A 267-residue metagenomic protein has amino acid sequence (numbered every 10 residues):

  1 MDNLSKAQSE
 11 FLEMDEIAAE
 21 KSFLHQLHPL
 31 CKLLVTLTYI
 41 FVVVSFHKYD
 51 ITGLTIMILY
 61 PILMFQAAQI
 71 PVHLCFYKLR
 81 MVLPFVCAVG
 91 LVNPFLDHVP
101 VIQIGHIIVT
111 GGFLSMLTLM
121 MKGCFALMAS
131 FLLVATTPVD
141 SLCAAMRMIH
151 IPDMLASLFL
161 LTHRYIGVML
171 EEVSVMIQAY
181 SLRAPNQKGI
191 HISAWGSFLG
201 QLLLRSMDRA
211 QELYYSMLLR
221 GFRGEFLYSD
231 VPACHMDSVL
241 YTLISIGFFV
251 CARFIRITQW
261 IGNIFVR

Functional and structural regions predicted by a protein language model:
M1-Y49, G53-Q66, E171-R267: Transmembrane alpha-helix interface motif
H47, A68-Q69, L96-D97, P138 (+1 more regions): Short helix-capping/hinge motifs at transmembrane helix termini and TM-loop junctions
D50, P71-V72, P152-L155: Membrane-helix interface segments
L59-Q69, L83-V89: Alpha-helical transmembrane segments and their membrane-interface exit regions
A68-I70, T110-G111: Short acidic (Asp/Glu) patches
P71-L79: Interfacial helix-loop-helix linkers and transmembrane-helix boundary segments in multi-pass membrane proteins
K78-P185: Juxtamembrane/interface alpha-helical elements of multi-pass membrane proteins
